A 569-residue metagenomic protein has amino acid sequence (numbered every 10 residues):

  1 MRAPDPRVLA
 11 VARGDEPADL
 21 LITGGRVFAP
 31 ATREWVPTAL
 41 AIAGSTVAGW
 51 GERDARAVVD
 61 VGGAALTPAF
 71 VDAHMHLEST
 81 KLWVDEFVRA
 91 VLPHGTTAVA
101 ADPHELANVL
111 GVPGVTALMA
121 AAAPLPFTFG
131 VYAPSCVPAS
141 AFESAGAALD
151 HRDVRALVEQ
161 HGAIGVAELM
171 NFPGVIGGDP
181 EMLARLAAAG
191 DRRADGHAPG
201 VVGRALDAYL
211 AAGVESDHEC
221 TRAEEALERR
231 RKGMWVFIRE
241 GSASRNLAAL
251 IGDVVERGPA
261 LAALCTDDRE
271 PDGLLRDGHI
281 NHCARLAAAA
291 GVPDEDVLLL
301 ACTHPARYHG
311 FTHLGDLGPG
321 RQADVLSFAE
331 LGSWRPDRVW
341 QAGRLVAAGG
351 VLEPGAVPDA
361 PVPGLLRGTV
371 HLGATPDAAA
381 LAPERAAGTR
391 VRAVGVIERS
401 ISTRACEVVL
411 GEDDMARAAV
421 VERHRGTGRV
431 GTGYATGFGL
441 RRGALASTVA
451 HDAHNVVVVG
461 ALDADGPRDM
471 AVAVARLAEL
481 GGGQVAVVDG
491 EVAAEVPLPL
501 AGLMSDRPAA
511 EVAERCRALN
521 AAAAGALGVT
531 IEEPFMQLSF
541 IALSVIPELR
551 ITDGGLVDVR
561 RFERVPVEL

Functional and structural regions predicted by a protein language model:
M1-T38, I42-A43, G51, L92-H94 (+2 more regions): Active-site microenvironment of metallo-dependent hydrolases
R2-V11, V88-R193, R257, V492-E495: Divalent-metal coordination cores built from histidine and acidic residues
L21, A69-V71, V131, L264 (+1 more regions): Residue-level marker for buried hydrophobic side chains located in beta-strands that build the well-ordered beta-sheet
R53-R56, V61-A121, A464: Metal-associated gating/positioning segment near the N- to mid-region
D72-W83, P138-H151, E215: Active-site mouth loops of central-metabolism enzymes
H76-E78, H104-L106, P134-A139, L169-F172 (+4 more regions): Active-site beta-loop-alpha junctions enriched in small/polar residues
L110-G114, S140-G146, G177-E181, A205-Y209 (+8 more regions): Short acidic, glycine/serine/threonine-rich loops at helix termini
A148-A167, G174-I238, S244-L264, L275-A289 (+1 more regions): Histidine/acidic residue-rich metal-binding segments in metalloenzymes
